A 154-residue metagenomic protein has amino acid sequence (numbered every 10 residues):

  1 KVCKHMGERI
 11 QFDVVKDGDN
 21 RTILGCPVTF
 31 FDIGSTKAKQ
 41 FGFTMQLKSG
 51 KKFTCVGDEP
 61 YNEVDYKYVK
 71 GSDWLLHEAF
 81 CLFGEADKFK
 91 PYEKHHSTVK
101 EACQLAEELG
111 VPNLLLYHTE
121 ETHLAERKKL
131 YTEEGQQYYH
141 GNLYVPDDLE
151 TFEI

Functional and structural regions predicted by a protein language model:
K1-T54, P60, D65, K129-I154: Binuclear metal-dependent hydrolase catalytic cores
T54-C55, L116: Structural beta-sheet core signal
P60-L149: Cap/insert and terminal regions of metallo-dependent hydrolase folds
